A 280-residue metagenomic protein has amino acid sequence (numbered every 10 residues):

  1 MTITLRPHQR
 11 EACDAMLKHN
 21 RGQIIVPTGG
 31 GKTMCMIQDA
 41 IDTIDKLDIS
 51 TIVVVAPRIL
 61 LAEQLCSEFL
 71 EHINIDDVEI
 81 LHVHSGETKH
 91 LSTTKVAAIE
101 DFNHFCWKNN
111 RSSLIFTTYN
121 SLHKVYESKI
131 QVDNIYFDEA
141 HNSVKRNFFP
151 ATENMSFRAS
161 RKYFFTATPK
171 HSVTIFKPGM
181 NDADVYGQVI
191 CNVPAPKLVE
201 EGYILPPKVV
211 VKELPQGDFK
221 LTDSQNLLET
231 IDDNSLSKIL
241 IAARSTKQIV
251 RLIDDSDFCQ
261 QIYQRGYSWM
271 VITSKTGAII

Functional and structural regions predicted by a protein language model:
M1-I25: Conserved pre-motif I regulatory segment
H19-A40: Walker A/P-loop
T33-C35, D48-E71, E87, R244-V250: Conserved Walker A/P-loop ATP-binding site and its immediately adjacent core in helicase/helicase-like ATPase domains
L60-V96, C259-I262: Conserved helix-turn-beta segment of the N-terminal RecA-like "Helicase ATP-binding" lobe in SF1/SF2 helicases
L91-K108, G266-I280: Conserved helicase ATPase core of P-loop NTP-dependent helicases/translocases
C106-V125: Conserved two-lobed SF2 helicase motor
N142-I204: Post-DEXD/H (motif II) to motif III coupling segment of the RecA-like Helicase ATP-binding lobe
G187-V250, D255-D257: Conserved interdomain linker/interface between the two RecA-like ATPase lobes of SF2 helicase motors
